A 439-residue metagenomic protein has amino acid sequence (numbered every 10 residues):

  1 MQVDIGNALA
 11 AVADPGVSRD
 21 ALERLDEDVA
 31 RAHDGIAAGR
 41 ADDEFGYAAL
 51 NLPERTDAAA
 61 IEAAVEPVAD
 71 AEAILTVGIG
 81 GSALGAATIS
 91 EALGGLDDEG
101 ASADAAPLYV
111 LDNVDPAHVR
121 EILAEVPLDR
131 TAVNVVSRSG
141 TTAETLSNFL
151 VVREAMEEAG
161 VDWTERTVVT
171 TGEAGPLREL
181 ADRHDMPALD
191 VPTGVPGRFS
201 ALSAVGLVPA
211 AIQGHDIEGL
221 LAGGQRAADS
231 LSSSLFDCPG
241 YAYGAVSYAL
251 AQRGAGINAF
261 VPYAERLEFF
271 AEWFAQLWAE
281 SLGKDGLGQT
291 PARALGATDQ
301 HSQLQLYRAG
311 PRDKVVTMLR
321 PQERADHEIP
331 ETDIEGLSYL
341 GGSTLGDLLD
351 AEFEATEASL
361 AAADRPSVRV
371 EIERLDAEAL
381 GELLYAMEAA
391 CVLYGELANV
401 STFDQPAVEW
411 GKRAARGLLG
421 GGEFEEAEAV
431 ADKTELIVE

Functional and structural regions predicted by a protein language model:
M1-A59, A63-E66, E335, V430-A431 (+1 more regions): Extended, charge-enriched "interface" segments that sit outside catalytic cores
P53-A69, P239-A251: A short, well-structured juxtamembrane/interface segment
E66-S234, G417: Glycine-rich phosphate-binding loops that contact phosphosugars or nucleotide phosphates
V77, V135-S137, T170-T171, V261 (+2 more regions): Short beta-strand segments
V161-V316, Q405-E439: Active-site phosphate/pyrophosphate-binding segments
F270-L380, C391-L418: C-terminal catalytic subdomain
